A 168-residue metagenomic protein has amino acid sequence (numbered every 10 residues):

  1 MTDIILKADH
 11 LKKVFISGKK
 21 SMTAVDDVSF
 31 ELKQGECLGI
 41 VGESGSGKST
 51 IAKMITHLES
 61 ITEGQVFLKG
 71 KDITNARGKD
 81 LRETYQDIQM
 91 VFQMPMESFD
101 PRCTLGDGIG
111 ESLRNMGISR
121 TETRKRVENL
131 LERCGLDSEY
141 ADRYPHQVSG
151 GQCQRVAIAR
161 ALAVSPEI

Functional and structural regions predicted by a protein language model:
T2-I5, V14-D27, R77-D80, R102 (+1 more regions): A short, flexible loop at the N-terminus of ABC-type nucleotide-binding domains that lies
V41-E43: The feature captures the beta-strand-to-loop junction immediately N-terminal to the Walker
T56: Helix-to-loop junction immediately C-terminal to a conserved catalytic motif
G64-D72, T84: Conserved ABC transporter NBD signature motif
D72, T121-E139: Conserved ABC ATPase "signature" region
Y144-V148, Q152: Conserved ABC ATPase signature
I158: Hydrophobic anchor residue at the start of the ABC signature
